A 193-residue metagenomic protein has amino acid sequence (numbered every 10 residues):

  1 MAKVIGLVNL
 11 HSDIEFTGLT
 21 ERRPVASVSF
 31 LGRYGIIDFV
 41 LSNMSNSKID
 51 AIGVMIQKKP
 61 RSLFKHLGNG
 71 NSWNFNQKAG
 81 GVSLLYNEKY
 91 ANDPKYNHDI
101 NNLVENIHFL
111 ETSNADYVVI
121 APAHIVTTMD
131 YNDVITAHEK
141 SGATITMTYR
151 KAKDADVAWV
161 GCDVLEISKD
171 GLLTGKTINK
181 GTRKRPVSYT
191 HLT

Functional and structural regions predicted by a protein language model:
M1-L31, S42, S47-A51: N-terminal nucleotide-binding beta1-loop-alpha1 segment
I36-L41: Short, well-formed alpha-helical segments that are part of the catalytic scaffolds of diverse glycosyltransferases
G53-I56, Y149: Short internal beta-strands
F64-V82: Acidic donor-binding segment of Leloir-type glycosyltransferases
G81-V164, S168: Conserved beta-loop-beta/alpha segment of the NTase-like Rossmann-fold superfamily that binds/positions NTPs
G171-S188: A short, charged helix-loop
T190-T193: Conserved small/polar residues in nucleotide/adenosyl-binding loops
